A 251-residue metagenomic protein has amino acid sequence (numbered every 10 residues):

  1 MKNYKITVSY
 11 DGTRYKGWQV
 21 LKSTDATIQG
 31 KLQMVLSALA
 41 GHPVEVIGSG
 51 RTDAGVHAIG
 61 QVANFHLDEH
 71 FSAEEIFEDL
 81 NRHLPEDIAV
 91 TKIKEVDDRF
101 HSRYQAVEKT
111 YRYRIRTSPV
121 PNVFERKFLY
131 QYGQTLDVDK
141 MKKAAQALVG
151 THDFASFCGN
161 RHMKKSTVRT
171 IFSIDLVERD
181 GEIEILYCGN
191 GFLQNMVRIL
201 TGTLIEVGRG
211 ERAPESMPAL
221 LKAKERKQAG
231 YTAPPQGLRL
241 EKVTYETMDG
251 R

Functional and structural regions predicted by a protein language model:
M1-R251: Structured-RNA-binding interfaces characteristic of tRNA pseudouridine synthases
